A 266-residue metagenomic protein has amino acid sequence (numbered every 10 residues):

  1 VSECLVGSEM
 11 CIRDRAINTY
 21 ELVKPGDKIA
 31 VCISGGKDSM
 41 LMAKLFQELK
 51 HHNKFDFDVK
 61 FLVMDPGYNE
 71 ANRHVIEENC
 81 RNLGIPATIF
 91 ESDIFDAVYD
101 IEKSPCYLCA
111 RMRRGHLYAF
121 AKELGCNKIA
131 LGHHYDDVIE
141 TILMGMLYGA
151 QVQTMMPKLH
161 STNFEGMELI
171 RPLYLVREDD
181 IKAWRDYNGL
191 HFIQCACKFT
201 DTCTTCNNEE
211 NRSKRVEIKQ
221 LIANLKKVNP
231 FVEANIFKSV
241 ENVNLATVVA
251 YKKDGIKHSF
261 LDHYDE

Functional and structural regions predicted by a protein language model:
V1-G7: Positively charged, low-complexity/disordered segments
E3, A110, Y174: Residues that recognize and position ribonucleotide moieties
S8-E9, R13-V152, M156, H160 (+1 more regions): ATP-dependent adenylation/nucleotidyltransferase module used to activate substrates
A30, M64, P105, L169 (+3 more regions): Conserved short-loop catalytic and cofactor-binding motifs
V59, D136-E217, L221: Catalytic subdomain that performs nucleotidyl-dependent activation
P66, S92-I94, Y174, C197 (+1 more regions): Residues that form or immediately flank small-molecule/cofactor binding pockets and catalytic motifs
R111-L124, K158-F164, I218-S239: Short, basic, helix/turn surface patches
L190-E266: The feature marks non-catalytic terminal segments
